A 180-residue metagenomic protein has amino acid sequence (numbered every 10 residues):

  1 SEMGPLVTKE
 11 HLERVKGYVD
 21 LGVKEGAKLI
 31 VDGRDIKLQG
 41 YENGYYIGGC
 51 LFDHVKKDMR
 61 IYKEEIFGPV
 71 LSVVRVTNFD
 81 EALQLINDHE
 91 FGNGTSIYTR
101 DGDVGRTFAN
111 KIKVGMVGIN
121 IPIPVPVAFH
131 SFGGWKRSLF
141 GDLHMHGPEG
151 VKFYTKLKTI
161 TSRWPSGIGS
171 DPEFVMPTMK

Functional and structural regions predicted by a protein language model:
M3, V19, K24, Q39-K180: Conserved C-terminal structural/oligomerization subdomain of aldehyde/semialdehyde dehydrogenase
P5-V15: Short beta-strand to alpha-helix junction loop
G26-K37: Short secondary-structure junctions
